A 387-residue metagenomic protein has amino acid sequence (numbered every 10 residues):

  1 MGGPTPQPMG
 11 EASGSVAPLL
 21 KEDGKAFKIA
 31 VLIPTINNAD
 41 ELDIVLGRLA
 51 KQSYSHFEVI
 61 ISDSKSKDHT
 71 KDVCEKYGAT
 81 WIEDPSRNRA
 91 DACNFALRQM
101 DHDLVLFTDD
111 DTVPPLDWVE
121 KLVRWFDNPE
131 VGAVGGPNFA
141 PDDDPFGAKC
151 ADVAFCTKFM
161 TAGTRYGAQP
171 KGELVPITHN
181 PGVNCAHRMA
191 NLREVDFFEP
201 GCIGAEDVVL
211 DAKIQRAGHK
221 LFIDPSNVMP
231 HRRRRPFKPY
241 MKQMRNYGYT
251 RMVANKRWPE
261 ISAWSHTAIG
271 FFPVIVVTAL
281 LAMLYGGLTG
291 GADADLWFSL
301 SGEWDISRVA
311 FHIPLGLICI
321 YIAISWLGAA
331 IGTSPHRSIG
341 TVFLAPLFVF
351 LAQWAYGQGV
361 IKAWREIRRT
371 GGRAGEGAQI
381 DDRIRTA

Functional and structural regions predicted by a protein language model:
M1-R48: N-proximal low-complexity "stem/linker" segments adjacent to membrane-targeting elements
R48, S55, D63-K71, T112: A conserved acidic beta->alpha catalytic loop
D84-M100, K171, V175: Glycine-rich, basic loop-to-helix element that forms the pyrophosphate-binding segment of sugar-nucleotide handling
V105: Short aromatic/hydrophobic "clamp" motif used to bind/position activated sugar donors
D117-V153, V228: Conserved donor NDP-sugar-binding/catalytic core segment of glycosyltransferases
G136-D142, A154-I177, R257: Short, flexible, basic/aromatic active-site loop/helix in glycosyltransferases
E199-S262: Catalytic donor/gating beta->alpha subdomain of glycosyltransferases that bind UDP-sugars
F272-R369: Membrane-embedded multi-pass helical conduit in multi-pass membrane proteins, especially envelope-biosynthetic
